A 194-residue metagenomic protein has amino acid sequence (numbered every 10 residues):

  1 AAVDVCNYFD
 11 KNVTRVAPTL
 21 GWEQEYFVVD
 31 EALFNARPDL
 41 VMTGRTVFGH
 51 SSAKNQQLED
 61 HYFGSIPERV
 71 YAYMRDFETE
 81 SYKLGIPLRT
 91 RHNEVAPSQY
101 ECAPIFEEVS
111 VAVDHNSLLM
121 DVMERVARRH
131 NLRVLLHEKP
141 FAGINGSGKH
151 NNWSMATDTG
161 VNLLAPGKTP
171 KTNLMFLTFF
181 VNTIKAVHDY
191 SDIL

Functional and structural regions predicted by a protein language model:
A1-L136, F141-N151, M155-L194: Glycine-rich, acidic/polar active-site loops that bind/position phosphate-bearing ligands
